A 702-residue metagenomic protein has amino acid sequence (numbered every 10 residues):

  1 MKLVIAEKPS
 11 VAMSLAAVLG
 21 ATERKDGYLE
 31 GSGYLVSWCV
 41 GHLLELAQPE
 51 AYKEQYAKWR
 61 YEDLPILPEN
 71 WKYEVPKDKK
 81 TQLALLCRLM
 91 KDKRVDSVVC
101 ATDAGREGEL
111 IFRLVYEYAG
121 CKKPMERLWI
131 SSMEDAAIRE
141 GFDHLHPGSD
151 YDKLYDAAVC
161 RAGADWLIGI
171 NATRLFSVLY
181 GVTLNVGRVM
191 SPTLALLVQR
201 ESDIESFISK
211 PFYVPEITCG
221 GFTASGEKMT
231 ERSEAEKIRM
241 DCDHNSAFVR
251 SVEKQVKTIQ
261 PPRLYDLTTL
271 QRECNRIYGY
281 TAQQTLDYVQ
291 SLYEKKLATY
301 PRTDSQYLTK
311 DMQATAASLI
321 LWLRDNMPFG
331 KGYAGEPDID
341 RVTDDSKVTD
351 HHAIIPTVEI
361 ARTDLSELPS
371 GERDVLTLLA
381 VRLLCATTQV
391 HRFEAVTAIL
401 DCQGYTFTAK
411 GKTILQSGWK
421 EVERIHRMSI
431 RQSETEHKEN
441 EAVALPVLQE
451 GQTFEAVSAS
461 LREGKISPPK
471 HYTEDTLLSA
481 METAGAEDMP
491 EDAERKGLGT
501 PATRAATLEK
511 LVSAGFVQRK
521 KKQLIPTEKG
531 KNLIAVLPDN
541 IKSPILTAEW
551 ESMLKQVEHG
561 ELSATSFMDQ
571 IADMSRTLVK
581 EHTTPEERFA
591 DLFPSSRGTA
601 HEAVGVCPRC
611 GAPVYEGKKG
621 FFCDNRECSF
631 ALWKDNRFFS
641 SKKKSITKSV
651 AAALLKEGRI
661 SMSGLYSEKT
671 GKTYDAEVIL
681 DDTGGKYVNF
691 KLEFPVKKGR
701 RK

Functional and structural regions predicted by a protein language model:
M1-A162, W166, I430, V457 (+1 more regions): Intrinsically disordered, low-complexity regulatory segments
M1-L3, A101-A104, G181-T183, K254-R263 (+3 more regions): Conserved short loop/turn motifs at secondary-structure junctions
K2-L3, M90, T173, A282-Q283 (+2 more regions): Basic, low-complexity terminal or inter-domain segments flanking catalytic cores
E7, V11, D78-L86, A104-V115 (+24 more regions): Helical mechanochemical/support elements of P-loop NTPase systems and associated helical scaffolds
W71-E74, T102, K122-E126, P147-L154 (+6 more regions): Short, polar/flexible loop-turn hinges at active-site or ligand-entry regions and domain interfaces
K93, D135-C219, K254-T258: C-terminal or mid-to-C-terminal helical accessory/interaction module adjacent to the motor/catalytic core
R232-Y265, Q271: Metal- or metallocofactor-binding catalytic centers and their adjacent structured scaffolds across diverse enzyme
